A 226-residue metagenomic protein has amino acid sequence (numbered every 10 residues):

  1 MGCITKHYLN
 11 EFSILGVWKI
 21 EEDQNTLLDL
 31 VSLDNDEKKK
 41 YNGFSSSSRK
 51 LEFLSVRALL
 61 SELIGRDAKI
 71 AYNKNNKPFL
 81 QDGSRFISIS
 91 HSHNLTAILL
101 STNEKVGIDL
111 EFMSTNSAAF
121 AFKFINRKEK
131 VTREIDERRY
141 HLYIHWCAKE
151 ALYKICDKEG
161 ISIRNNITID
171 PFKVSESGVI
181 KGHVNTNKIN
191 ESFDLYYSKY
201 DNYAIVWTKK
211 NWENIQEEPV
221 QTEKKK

Functional and structural regions predicted by a protein language model:
M1-K226: Core catalytic alpha/beta fold that binds nucleotide/phospho-ligands
